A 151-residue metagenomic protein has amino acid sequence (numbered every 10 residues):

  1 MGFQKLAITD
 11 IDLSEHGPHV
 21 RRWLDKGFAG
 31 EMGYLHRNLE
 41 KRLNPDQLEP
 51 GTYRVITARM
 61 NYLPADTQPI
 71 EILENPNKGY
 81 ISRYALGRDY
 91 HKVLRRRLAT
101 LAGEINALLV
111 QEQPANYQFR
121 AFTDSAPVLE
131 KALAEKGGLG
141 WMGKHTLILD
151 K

Functional and structural regions predicted by a protein language model:
M1-K151: Auxiliary alpha/beta "docking" domains used to position bulky ligands
